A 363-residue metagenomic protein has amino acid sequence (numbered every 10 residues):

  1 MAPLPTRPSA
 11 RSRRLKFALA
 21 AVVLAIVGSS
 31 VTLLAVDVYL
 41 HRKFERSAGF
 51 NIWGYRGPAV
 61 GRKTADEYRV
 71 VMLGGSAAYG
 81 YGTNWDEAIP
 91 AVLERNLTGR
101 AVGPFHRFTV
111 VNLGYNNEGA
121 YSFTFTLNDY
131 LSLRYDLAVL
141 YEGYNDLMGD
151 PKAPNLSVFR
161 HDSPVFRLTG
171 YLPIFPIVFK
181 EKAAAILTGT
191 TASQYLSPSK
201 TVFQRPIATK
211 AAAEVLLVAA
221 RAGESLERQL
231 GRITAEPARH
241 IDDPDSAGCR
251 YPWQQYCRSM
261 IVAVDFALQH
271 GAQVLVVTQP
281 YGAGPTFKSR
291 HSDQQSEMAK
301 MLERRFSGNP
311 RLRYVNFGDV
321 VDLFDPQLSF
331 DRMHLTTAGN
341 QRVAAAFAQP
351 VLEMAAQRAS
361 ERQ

Functional and structural regions predicted by a protein language model:
M1-V71, G82-N84, V102, Y121 (+4 more regions): N-terminal secretory targeting modules
W53-Y115, T124-R134, A138-V139, N340-Q341: Serine-esterase "nucleophile elbow" of acetyl-processing enzymes
G80-A88, N117, Y121, A247-R258 (+2 more regions): Soluble non-cytosolic domains of exported or imported proteins
A91, R95, Y121, F125-N128 (+8 more regions): Solvent-exposed, polar/charged alpha-helical surfaces in well-ordered, non-transmembrane soluble domains, broadly
E94, T98-V102, N128-S132, G143 (+4 more regions): Sec-exported extracytoplasmic/periplasmic mature domains
N112-G114, T278-Q279, N316-G318: Residue-level recognition of beta-strand->loop/alpha-helix junctions
N145-E303, D322-P326: Serine-dependent acyl-ester chemistry module
R239-A247, G282-Q363: Catalytic His-Asp segment of secreted/periplasmic serine-dependent ester chemistry enzymes
